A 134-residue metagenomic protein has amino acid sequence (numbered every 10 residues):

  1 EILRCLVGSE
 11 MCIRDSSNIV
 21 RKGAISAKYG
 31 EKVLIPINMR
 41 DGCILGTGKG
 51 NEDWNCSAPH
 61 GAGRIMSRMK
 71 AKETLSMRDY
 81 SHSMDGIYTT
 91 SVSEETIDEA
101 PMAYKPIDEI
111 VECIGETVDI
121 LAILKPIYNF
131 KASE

Functional and structural regions predicted by a protein language model:
E1-G8, C12-I13: Single conserved hydrophobic/aromatic residue that forms the stacking wall/gate of nucleotide- or nucleobase-binding
L6, R21, S57-H60: Short glycine/serine/threonine-biased micro-segments
R14-G48: An anion-binding catalytic pocket shared by soluble metabolic enzymes
K32-V33, C43, C56-S57, L121-A122: Structural motif
R40, C56, T74, A100-Y104 (+1 more regions): Electropositive phosphate-/nucleotide-binding environments in soluble metabolic enzymes
G50-W54, A58-I87: Catalytic phosphate/nucleotide-handling subdomain of diverse soluble enzymes
M84-E134: Long, Lys/Arg- and hydrophobic-enriched amphipathic alpha-helices
